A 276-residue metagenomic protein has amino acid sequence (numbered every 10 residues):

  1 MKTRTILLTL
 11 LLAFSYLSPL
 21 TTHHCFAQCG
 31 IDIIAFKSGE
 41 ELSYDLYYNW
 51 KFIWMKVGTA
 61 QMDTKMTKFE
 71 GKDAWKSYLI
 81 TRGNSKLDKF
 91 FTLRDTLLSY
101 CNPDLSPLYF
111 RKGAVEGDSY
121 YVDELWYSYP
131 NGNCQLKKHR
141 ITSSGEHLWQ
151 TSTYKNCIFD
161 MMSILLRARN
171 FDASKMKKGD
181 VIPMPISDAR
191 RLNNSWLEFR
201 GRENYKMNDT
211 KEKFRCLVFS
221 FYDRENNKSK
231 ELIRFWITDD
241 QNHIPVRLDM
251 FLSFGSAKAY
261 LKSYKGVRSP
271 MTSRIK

Functional and structural regions predicted by a protein language model:
M1-K2, K276: Short, low-complexity, intrinsically disordered N-terminal peptides in bacterial proteins
T3, L20-T22, G71, I158 (+1 more regions): Intrinsically disordered, low-complexity peptide-like regions
T3, T9-H24: Short, basic, low-complexity termini and linkers enriched in Ser/Thr/Gly/Pro that act as targeting/leader peptides
T5-L7, A27, N170: Sequence-pattern detector for short linear motifs and compositional/periodic biases rather than a specific fold
L17, H24-C25, E124, G132 (+2 more regions): Short linear motifs in intrinsically disordered/low-complexity regions
H23-H24, H139, H147, H243: Histidine (H) residue identity feature
Q28-Y129, F171-K276: Acidic, serine/threonine-rich low-complexity disordered tracts
Y129-I182, I186-D188: Active-site/ligand-binding surface loops and adjacent short beta/alpha elements that line catalytic pockets across
